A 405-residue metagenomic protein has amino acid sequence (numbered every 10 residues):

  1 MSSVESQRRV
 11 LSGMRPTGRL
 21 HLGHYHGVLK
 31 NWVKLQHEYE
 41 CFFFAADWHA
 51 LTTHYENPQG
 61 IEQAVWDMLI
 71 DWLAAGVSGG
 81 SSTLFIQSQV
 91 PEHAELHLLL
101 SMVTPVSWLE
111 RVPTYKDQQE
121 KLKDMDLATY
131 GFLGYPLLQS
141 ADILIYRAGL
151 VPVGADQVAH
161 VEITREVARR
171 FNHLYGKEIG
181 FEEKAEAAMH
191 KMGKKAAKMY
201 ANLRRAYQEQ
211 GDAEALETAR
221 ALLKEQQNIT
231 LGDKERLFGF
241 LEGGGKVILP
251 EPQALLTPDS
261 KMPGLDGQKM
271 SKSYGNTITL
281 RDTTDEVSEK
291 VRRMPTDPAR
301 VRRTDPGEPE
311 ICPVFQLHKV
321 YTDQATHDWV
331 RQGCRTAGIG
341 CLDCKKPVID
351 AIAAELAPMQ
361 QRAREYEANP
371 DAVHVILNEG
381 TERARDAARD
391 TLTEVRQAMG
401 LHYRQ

Functional and structural regions predicted by a protein language model:
S2-L11, P16-A141, E162, E166-A168 (+3 more regions): N-terminal Rossmann-like or analogous alpha/beta NTP/dinucleotide-binding catalytic cores that position adenine
L22, A159, R165-Q405: Conserved nucleotide- and phosphate/pyrophosphate-binding catalytic cores in adenylate/nucleotidyl-handling enzymes
T52-E56, A148, A299-R302, C334: Short amphipathic alpha-helical interaction patches enriched in hydrophobic/aromatic residues with interspersed Lys/Arg
I61, Y130, V153, Q157 (+1 more regions): Aromatic-acidic/polar surface patches that form glycan- and anion
S82-L84, R147, P252-A254: A short coil-to-beta-strand element that immediately follows conserved catalytic motifs
Q119-M125, R147-V158, N276-I278: Flexible, glycine/proline-enriched loop segments at strand-loop-helix junctions that form or flank small-ligand binding
